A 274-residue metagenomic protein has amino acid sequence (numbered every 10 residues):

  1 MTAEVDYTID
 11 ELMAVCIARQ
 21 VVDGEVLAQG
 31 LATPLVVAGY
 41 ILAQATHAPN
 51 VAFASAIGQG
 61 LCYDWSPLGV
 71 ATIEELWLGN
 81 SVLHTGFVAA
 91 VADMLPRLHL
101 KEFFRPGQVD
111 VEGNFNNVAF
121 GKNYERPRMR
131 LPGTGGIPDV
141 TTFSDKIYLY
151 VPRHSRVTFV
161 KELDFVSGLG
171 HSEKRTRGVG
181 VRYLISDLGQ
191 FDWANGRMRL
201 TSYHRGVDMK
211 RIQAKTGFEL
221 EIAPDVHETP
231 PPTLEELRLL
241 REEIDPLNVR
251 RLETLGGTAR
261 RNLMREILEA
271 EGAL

Functional and structural regions predicted by a protein language model:
T2-N80: N-terminal active-site beta-alpha-beta segment that forms phosphate/nucleotide-binding and substrate-recognition loops
Q20, G24, L42, T46 (+5 more regions): Change "in soluble alpha/beta enzymes" to "in soluble alpha/beta proteins
A32, A54, R128, H227-E228 (+1 more regions): Residue-level detector of alpha-helical recognition elements and their boundaries
V51-A52, V140, I244-L247: Short, intrinsically disordered/low-complexity patches at protein termini and at juxtamembrane boundaries
I57-D64, V82-F87, G135-P138, L252-E269: Short, surface-exposed, charge-dense and proline/glycine-enriched linear segments
P67-P232: Conserved phosphate- and dinucleotide-binding cores of soluble alpha/beta proteins, encompassing both enzyme active
P224-L274: A conserved C-terminal secondary-structure "cap"
